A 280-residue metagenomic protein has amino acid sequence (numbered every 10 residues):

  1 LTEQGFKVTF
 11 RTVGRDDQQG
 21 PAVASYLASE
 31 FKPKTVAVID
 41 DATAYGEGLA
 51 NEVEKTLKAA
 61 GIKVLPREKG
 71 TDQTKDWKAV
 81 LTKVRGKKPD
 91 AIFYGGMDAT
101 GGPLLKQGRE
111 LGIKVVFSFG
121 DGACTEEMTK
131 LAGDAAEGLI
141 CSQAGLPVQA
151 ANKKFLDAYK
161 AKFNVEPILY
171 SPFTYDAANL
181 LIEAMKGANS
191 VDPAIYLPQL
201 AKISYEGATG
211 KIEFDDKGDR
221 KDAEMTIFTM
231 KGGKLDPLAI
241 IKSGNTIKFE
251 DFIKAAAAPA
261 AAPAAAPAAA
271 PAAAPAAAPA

Functional and structural regions predicted by a protein language model:
L1-A280: Extracytosolic ligand-binding ectodomains
